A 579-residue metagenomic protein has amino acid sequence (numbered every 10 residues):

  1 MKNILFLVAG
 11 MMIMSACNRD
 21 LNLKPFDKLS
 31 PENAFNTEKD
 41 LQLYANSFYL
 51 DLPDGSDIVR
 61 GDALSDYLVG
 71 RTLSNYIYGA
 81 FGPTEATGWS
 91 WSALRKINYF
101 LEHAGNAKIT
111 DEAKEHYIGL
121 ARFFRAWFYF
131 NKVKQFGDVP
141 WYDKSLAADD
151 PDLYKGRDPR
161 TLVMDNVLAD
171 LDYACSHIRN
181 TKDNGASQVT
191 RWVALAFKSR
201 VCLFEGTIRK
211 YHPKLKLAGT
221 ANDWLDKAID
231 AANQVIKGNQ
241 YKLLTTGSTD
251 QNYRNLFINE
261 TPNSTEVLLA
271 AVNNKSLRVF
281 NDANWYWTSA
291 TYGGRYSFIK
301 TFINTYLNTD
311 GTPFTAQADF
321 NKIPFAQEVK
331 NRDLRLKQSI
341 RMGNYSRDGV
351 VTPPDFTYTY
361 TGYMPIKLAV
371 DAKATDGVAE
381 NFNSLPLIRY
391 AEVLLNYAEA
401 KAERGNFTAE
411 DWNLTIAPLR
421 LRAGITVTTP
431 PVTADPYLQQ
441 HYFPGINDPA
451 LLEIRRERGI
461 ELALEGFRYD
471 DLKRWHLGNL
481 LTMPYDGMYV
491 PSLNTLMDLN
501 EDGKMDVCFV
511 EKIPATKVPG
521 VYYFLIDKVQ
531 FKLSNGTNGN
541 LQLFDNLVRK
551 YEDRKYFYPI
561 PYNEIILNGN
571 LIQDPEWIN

Functional and structural regions predicted by a protein language model:
M1-F26: Bacterial Sec-dependent N-terminal signal peptides
N18-T72, M164, D172-Y173, Q188-L195 (+3 more regions): An aromatic- and glycine-enriched ligand-binding surface/loop that stacks and positions planar moieties
N33-Q42, N46, L50-D54, G70-F136 (+7 more regions): Conserved, well-structured interaction surfaces
S90-A93, N166, Y253-L307, E380 (+2 more regions): Long, intrinsically disordered, low-complexity segments
N131-P140, K182, F204-P213, E403-N406: Short coil/turn linking the two alpha-helices of tandem helical-hairpin repeats
A326-R422, R456, R554-N579: C-terminal substrate/ligand-recognition segments
